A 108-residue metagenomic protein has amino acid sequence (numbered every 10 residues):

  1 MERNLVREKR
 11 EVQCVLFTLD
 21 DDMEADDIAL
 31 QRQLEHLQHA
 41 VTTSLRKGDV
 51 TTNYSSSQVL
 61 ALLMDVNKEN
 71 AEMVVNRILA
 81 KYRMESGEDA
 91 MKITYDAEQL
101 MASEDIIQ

Functional and structural regions predicted by a protein language model:
M1-D26: Active-site-proximal structural segments of metal-dependent nucleotidyl cyclase/transferase enzymes
E2-R7, L37-K68, M84: Conserved helix-loop-beta segment at the catalytic/binding core of cyclic-nucleotide signaling proteins
Q13, D49-M64, S86-Q108: A short glycine-enriched loop-to-beta-strand structural element that forms part of the catalytic core of nucleotide
D22-Q33, A61-R77: Short helix/loop segment flanking the catalytic signature motif in cyclic-nucleotide metabolism enzymes
E72-D89: An amphipathic, aromatic/His-enriched active-site/gating alpha helix that lines ligand/cofactor pockets
